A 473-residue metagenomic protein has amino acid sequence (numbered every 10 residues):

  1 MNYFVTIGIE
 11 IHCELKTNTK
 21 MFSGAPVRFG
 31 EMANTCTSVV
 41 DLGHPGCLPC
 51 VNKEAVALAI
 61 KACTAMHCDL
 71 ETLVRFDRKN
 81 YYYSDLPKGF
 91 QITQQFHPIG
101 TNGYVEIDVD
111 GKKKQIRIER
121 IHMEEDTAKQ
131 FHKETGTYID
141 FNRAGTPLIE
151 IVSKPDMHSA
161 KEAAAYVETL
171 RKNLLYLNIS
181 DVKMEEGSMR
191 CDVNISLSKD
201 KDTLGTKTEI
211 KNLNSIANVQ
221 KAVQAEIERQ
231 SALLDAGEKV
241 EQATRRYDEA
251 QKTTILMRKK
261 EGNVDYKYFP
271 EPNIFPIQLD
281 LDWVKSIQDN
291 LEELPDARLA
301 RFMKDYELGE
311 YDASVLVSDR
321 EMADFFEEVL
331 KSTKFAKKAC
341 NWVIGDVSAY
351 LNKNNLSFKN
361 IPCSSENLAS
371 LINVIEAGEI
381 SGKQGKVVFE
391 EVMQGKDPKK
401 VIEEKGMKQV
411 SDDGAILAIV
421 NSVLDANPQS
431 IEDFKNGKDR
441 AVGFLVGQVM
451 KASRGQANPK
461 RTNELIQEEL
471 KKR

Functional and structural regions predicted by a protein language model:
M1, E307-L308, L330-A339, A377-E379 (+1 more regions): Structural motif
M1-E293, K304, E310, K331-F335: Basic, nucleic-acid-interacting segments
K16, E228, A323, I344-N352 (+6 more regions): Amphipathic alpha-helical core segments of compact helical bundles
E186-K199, M303-F325, K337-K353, V392-Q394 (+1 more regions): Core structural elements
D312, F325, F335-V343, N367 (+5 more regions): Residue-level detector of well-ordered alpha-helical segments, enriched for hydrophobic/aromatic packing positions
S332-T333, A339, V347-P362, S370-I375 (+1 more regions): M16/insulysin-pitrilysin zinc metalloprotease superfamily fold
K359-A369, N373, G382-K451: Strongly charged, low-complexity linkers/loops
D439-R473: Short, amphipathic C-terminal "tail helix"
